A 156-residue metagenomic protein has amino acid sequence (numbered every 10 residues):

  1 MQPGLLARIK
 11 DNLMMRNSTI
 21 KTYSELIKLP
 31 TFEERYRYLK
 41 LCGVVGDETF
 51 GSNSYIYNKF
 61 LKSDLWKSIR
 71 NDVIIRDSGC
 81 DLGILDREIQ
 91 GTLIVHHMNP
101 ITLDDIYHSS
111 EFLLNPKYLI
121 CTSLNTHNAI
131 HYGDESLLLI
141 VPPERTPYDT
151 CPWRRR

Functional and structural regions predicted by a protein language model:
M1-S68, L85-I89, L139-R156: A boundary/linker detector
K10-D11, G46, R76, C80 (+1 more regions): Intrinsic-disorder/low-complexity regions
S24, N58, H97-M98, H108 (+2 more regions): Compositionally biased, intrinsically disordered low-complexity regions enriched in proline and serine
T31, I74, D105-I106: Amphipathic alpha-helical interaction segments
L65-N99, S123-N125: Short cysteine-rich loop/turn motifs with clustered Cys
L85-I120, D134-I140: Histidine-centered nuclease catalytic patch
P116-C121, N125, A129-R156: A detector for short metal-coordination/catalytic motifs
